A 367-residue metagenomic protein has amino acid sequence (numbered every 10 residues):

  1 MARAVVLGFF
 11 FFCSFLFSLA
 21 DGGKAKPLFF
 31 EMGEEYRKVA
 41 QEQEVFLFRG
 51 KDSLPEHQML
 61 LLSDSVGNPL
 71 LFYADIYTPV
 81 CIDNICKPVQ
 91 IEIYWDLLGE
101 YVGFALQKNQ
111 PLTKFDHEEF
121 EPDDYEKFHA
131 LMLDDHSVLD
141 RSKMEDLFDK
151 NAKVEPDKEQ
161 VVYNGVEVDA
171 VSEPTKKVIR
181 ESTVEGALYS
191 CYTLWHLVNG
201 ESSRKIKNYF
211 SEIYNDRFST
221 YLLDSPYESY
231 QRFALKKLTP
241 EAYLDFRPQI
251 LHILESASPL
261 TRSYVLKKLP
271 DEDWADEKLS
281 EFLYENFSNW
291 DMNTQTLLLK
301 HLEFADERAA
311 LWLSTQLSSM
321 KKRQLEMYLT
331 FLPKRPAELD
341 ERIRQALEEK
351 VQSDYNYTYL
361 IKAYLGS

Functional and structural regions predicted by a protein language model:
M1-M32: Bacterial Sec-dependent N-terminal signal peptides
V6-S14, H117, P122-Y125, E145 (+4 more regions): Generic intrinsically disordered, low-complexity segments enriched for polar/acidic and small residues
D21-S263, E272-D276, E285-T296: Extended repeat-based scaffolds of very large eukaryotic assembly and lipid-transport proteins
F218-S367: Extended amphipathic alpha-helical coiled-coil/heptad-repeat regions
